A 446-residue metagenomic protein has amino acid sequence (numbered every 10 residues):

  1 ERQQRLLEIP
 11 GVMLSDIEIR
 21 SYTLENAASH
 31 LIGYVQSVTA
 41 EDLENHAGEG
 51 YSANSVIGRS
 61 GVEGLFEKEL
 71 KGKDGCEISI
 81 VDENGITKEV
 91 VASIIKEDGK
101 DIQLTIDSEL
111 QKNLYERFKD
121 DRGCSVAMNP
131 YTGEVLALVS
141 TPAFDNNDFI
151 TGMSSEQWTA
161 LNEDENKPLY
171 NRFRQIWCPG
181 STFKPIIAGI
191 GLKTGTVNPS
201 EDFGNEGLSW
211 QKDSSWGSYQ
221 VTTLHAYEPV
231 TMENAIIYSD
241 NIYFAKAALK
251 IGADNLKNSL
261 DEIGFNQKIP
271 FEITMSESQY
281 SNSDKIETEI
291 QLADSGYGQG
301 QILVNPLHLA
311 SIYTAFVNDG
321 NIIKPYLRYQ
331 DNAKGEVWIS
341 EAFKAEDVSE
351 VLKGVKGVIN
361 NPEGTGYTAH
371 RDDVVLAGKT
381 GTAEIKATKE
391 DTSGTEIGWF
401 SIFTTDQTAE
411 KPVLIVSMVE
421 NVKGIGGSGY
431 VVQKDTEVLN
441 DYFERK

Functional and structural regions predicted by a protein language model:
E1-C124, V139, F144-N171, I176: Extracytoplasmic/periplasmic proteins that interact with beta-lactams or build/remodel peptidoglycan
Q36-E44, T194-V197, N318-I323, R445-K446: Short helix-capping/linker segments at secondary-structure and domain boundaries
R59, L309, G427-L439: Short, charged, low-complexity patches
D82-N84, E89-V91, Y131-T182, I186-V419 (+1 more regions): Beta-lactam-recognizing serine transpeptidase/beta-lactamase-like catalytic domain environment
S125-P130: Short hydrophobic alpha-helical segments used for membrane anchoring or interfacial signaling
G335-V337, V432-K446: Short, gly/Ser/Thr-rich active-site loops of penicillin-recognizing serine hydrolases
